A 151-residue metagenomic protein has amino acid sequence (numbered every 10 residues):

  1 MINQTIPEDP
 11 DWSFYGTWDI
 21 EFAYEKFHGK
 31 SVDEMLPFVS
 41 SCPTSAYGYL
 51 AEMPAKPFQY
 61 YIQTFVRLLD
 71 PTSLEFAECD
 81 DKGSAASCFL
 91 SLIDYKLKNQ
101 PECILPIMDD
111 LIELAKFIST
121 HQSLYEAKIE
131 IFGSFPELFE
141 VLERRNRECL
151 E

Functional and structural regions predicted by a protein language model:
M1-I2, E151: Classical N-terminal secretory signal peptides
I2, D9-I107: Alpha-helical solenoid scaffolds in large eukaryotic transport, assembly, and signaling factors
D109-E151: Eukaryote-biased recognition of C-terminal alpha-helical segments
